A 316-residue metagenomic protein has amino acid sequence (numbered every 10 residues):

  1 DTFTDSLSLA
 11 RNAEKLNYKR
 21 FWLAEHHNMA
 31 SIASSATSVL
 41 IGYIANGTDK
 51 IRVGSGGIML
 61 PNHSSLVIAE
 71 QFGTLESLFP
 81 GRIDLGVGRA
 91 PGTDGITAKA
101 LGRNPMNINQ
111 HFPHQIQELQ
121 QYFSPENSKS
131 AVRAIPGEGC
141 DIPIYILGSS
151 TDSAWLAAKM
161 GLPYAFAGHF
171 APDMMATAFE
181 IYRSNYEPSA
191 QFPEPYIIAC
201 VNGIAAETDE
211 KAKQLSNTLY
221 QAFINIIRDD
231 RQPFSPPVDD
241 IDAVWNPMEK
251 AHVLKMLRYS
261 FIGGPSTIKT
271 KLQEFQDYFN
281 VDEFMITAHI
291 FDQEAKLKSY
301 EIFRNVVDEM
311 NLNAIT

Functional and structural regions predicted by a protein language model:
D1, P61-S124, Y164: Flexible, glycine-rich active-site loops centered on histidine and acidic residues that chelate a metal or position
D1-F3, I58-L66, E138-G148, M256-P265: Active-site mouth loops of central-metabolism enzymes
D1-I51: N-terminal beta1-alpha1-beta2 module of alpha/beta enzyme domains
D1-N12, S149-W155, T267-E274: Short, acidic/polar
A13, N17, E25, I44 (+5 more regions): Conserved, mostly hydrophobic/aromatic
F21-L23, V53-S55, I83-V87, I144-L147 (+3 more regions): Hydrophobic faces of well-ordered beta-strands that scaffold small-molecule active sites in alpha/beta enzyme cores
P105-R133, M174-F279, D308-I315: An alpha-helical appendage that flanks or caps ligand/catalytic pockets
D152-D173, F179: A conserved active-site cap/scaffold subdomain adjacent to cofactor or substrate pockets
